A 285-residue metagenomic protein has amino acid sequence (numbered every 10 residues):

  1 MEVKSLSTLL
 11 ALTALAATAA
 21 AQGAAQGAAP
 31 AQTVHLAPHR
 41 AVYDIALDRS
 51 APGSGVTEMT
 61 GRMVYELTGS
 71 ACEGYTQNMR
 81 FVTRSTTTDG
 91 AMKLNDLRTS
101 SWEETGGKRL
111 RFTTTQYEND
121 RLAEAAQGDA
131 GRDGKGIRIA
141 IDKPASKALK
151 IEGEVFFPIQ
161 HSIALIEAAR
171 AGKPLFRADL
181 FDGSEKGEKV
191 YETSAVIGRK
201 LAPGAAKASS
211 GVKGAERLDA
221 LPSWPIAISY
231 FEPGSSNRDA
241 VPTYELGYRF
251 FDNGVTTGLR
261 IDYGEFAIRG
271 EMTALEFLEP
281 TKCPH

Functional and structural regions predicted by a protein language model:
M1-S7: Positively charged n-region of N-terminal signal peptides that target proteins for export
T8-T18: Bacterial N-terminal signal peptides
A20-G74, N78-D89: N-terminal cleavable signal peptides for secretion/export
Q32-P38, E66-Y75, W102-K108, R217-A220 (+1 more regions): A short, structured loop/turn motif at beta-sheet edges
I45-R49, Y65-A71, T83-T87, S101-T105 (+4 more regions): Beta-strand elements of well-folded, non-transmembrane domains
G61-T68, D96-E103, G128-A130, L246-R249: Hydrophobic/aromatic beta-strand elements that line small-molecule binding cavities or substrate pockets in beta-rich
M79-R132: Hydrophobic/aromatic-rich structural module bridging two neighboring secondary-structure elements via a short loop
T115-H285: Mature, soluble, non-transmembrane domains
